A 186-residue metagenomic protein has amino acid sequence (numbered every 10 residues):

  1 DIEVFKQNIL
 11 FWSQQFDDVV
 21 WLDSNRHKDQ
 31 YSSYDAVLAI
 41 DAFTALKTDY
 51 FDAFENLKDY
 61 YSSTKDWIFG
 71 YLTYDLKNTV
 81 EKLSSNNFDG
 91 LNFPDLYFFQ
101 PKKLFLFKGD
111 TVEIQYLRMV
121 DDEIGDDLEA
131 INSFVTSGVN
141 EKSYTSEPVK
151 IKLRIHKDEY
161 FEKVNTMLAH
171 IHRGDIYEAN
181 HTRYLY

Functional and structural regions predicted by a protein language model:
D1-Y186: Signature of the chorismate-utilizing enzyme
